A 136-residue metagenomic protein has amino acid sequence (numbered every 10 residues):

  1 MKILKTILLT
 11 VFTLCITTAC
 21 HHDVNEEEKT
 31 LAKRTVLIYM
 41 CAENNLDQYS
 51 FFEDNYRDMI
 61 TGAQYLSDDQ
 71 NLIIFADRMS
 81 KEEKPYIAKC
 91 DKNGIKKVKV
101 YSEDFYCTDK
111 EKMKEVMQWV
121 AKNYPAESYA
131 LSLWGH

Functional and structural regions predicted by a protein language model:
K2-T10: Sec-dependent signal peptide recognition, specifically the positively charged N-region followed immediately by
I16-A19: C-terminal motif of bacterial Sec signal peptides marking the signal peptidase cleavage site
H21-P125: N-terminal extension/subdomain marker
N123-H136: Well-ordered mid-protein domain cores that form the structural environment of catalytic cofactors
